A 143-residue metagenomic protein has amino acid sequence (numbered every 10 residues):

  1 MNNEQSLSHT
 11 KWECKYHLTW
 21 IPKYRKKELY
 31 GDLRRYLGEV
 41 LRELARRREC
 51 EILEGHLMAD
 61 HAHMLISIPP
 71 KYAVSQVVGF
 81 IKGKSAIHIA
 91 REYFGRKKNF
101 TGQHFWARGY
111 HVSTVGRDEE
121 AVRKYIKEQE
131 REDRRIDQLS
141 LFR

Functional and structural regions predicted by a protein language model:
M1-R143: Basic nucleic-acid-binding interfaces
